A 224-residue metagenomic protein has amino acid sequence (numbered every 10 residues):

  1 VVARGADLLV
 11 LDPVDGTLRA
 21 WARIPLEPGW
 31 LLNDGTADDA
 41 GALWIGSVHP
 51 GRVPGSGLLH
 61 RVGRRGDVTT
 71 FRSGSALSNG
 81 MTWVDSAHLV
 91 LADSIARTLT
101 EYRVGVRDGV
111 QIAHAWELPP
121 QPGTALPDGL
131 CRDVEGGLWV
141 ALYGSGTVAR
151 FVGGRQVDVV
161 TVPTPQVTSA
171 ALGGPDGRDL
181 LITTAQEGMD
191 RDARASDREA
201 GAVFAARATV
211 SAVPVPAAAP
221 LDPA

Functional and structural regions predicted by a protein language model:
V1-G5, L43-V53, L91-A96, L138-Y143 (+1 more regions): Conserved beta-strand positions in repeat-built beta-propeller and related beta-rich domains
D7-L9, G57-H60, T98-T100, T147-A149 (+1 more regions): A short loop-to-beta-strand structural motif that recurs across blades of beta-propeller domains
L11-D15, H60-D67, D85, A149-D158 (+2 more regions): Flexible "stalk/tail and boundary" regions
G16-F71: Hydrophobic alpha-helical segments and helix pairs
R19-P25, D67-S73, A113-Q121, R155-V160: A short beta-strand motif characteristic of beta-propeller blades
L26-A42, F71-L89, W116-G137, T164-D179 (+2 more regions): Beta-rich, blade/repeat-based domains predominating in secreted/periplasmic proteins but also intracellular
Y102-G109, A208-V213: Short loop/turn segments immediately following beta-strands, especially the blade-tip and inter-blade linker loops
L172-A224: Blade-level signature of beta-propeller repeat domains, shared across WD40, Kelch, NHL, RCC1 and BNR/Asp-box propellers
